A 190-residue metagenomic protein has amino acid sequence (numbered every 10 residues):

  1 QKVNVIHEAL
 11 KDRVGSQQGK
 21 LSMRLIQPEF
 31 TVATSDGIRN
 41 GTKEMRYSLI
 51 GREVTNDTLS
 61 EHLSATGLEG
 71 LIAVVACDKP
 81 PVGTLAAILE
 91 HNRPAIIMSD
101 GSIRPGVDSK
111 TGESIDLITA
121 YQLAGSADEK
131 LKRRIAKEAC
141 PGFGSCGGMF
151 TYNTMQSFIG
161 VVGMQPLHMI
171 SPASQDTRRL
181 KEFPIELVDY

Functional and structural regions predicted by a protein language model:
K2-I50: Anionic-ligand anchoring segments at beta-strand to alpha-helix junctions in alpha/beta enzyme folds, i.e., glycine
S48-Y190: Active-site cavity-forming subdomains of large catalytic enzyme subunits
